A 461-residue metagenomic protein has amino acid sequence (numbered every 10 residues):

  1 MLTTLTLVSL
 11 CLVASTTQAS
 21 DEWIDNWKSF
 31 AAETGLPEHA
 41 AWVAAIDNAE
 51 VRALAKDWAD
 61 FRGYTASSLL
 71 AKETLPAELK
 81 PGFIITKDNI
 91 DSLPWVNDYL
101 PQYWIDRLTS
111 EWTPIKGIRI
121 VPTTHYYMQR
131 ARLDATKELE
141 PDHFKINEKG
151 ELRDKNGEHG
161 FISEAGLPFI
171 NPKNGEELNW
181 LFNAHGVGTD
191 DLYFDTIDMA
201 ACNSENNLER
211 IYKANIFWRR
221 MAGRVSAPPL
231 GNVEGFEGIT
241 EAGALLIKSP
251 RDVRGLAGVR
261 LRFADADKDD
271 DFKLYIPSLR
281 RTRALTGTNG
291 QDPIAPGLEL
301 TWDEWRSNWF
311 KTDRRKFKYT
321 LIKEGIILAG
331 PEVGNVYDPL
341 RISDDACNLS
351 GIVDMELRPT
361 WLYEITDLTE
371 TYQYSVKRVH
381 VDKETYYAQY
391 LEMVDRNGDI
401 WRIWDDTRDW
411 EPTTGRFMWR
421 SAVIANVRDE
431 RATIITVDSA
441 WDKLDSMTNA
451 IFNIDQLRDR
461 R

Functional and structural regions predicted by a protein language model:
T3-V13: Bacterial N-terminal signal peptides
V13-A19: Sec/Tat signal peptide C-region and signal peptidase I cleavage site
D21-D269: Solvent-exposed N-terminal domain segments of exported/luminal and surface proteins
Q129, D134, P141-D142, G150 (+6 more regions): Extended beta-strand-rich segments in extracellular/periplasmic secretory proteins, especially within noncatalytic
F161-C202, A264-K268, I276-R358, A450-R461: Flexible, processing/modification-adjacent segments and terminal tails in exported/periplasmic/extracellular proteins
L321-I327, C347-N348, G415-R461: Cysteine/selenocysteine-centered motifs that mediate thiol-based redox chemistry or coordinate metal-sulfur cofactors
T366-W441: C-terminal soluble interaction/assembly domains
